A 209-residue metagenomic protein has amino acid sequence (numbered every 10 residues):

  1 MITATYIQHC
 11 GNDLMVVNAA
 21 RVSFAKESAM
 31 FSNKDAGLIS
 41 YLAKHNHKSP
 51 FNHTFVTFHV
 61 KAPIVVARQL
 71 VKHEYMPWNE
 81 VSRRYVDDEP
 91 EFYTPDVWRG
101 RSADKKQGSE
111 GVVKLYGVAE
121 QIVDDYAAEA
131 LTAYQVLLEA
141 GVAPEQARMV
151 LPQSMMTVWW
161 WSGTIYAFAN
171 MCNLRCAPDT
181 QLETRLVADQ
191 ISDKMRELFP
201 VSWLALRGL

Functional and structural regions predicted by a protein language model:
M1-L209: Family-specific signature for flavin-dependent thymidylate synthase
